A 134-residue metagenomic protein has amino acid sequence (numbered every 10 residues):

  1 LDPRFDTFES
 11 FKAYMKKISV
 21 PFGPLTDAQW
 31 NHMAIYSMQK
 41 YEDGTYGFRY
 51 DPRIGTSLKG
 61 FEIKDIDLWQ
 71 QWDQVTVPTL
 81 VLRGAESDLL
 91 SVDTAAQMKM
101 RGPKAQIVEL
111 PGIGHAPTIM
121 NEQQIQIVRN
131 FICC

Functional and structural regions predicted by a protein language model:
D2-E62: Conserved alpha/beta-hydrolase catalytic His-Asp/Glu region
D6, L90, M120: Residue-level signal for the nucleotide or nucleotide-sugar donor/cofactor binding architecture
M38-M100: Conserved serine/cysteine hydrolase catalytic core
M100-H115: Catalytic histidine neighborhood in serine/cysteine hydrolases with alpha/beta-hydrolase-type architecture
I113-Q123: Catalytic histidine-centered segment of alpha/beta-hydrolase-like enzymes
I127-C134: C-terminal alpha-helix
